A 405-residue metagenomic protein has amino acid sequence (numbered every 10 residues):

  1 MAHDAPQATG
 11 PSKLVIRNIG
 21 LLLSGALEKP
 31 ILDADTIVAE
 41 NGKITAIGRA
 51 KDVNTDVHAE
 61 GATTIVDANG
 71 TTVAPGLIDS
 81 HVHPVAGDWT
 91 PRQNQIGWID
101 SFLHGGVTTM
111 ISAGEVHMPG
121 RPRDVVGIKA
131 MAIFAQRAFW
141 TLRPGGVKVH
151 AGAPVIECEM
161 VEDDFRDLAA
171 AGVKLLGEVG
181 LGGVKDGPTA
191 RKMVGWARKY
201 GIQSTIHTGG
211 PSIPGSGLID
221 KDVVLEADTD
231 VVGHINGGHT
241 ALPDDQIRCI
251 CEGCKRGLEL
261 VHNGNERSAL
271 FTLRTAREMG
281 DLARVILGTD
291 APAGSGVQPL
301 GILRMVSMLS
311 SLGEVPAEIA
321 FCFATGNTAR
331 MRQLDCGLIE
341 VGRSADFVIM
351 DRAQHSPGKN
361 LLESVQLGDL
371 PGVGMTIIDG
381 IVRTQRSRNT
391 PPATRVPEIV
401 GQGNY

Functional and structural regions predicted by a protein language model:
M1-D56: N-terminal metal-binding scaffold of metallo-dependent hydrolase/deaminase domains
L23-A34, R330-L367: Acidic, glycine-enriched loop/beta-strand segments at the rims of small-molecule binding/catalytic pockets
E60-I133: Metal-associated gating/positioning segment near the N- to mid-region
P91-I99, E157-L168, P214-V223: Short, acidic/polar
W98-G127, F139-I156, A170-G183, I202-T205 (+2 more regions): Divalent metal-dependent hydrolysis catalytic cores, especially in the metallo-beta-lactamase
L175-G296, G313: Active-site core of metal-dependent hydrolases
R274-A353: His/Asp/Glu-enriched, well-ordered alpha-helical/loop segment that forms or immediately abuts the divalent-metal
A345-I399: C-terminal cap of metal-dependent C-N hydrolases
